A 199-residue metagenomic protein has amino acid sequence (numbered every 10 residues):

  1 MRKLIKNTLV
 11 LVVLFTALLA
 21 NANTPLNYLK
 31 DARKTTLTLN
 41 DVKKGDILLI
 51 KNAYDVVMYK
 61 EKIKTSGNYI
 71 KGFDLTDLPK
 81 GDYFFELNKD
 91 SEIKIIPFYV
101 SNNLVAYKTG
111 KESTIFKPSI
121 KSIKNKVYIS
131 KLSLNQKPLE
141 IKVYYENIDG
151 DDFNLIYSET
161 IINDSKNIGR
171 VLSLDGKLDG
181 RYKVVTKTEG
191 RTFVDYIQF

Functional and structural regions predicted by a protein language model:
M1-N27: Bacterial Sec-dependent N-terminal signal peptides
A20-K71: Start-of-domain marker
N23-L26, S101-K121: Short, compositionally biased P/S/T/A/G/V-rich stretches that sit at domain boundaries
N52-V57, Y83, Y145-L155, Y182: Short, glycine-anchored, charge-dense loop/turn motifs used at functional sites
M58-S66, N154-N163: Solvent-exposed serine/threonine-rich low-complexity stretches and specific carbohydrate-binding patches
G67-E86, N163-V185: Short, surface-exposed loop/turn motifs with a glycine/proline- and acidic-biased composition
D90-E112, T186-F199: C-terminal tail/sorting-segment detector
T114-D151, K166: Surface-exposed interaction/gating patches
